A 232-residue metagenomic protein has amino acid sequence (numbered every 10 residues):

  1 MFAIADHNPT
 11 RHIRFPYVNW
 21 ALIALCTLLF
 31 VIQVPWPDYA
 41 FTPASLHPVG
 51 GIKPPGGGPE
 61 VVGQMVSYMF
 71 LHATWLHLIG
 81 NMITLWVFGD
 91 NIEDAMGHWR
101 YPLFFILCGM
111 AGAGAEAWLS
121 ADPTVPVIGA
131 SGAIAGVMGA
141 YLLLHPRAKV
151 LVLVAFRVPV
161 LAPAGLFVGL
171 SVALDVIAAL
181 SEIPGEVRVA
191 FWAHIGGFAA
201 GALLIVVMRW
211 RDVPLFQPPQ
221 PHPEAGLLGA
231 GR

Functional and structural regions predicted by a protein language model:
M1-R232: A detector for small-residue-rich transmembrane helices and their helix-helix packing motifs
